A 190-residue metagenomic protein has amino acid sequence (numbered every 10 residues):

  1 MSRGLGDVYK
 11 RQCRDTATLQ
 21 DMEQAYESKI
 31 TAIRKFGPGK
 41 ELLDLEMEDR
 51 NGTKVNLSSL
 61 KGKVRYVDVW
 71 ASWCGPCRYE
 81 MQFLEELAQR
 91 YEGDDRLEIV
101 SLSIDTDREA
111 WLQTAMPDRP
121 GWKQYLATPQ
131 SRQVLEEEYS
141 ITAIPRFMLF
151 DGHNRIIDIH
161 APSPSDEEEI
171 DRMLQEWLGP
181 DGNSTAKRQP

Functional and structural regions predicted by a protein language model:
M1-Q12: Single conserved hydrophobic/aromatic residue that forms the stacking wall/gate of nucleotide- or nucleobase-binding
Q24-L57, W122, I170, E176-G179: N-terminal "domain-start" segment that seeds a small globular fold
K61-G62, V69-Q89: Conserved redox-active cysteine motifs that mediate thiol-disulfide chemistry, especially di-cysteine Cys-X(1-2)-Cys
K61-K63, D94, I141: Active-site acidic short loop of glycosyltransferases
V64-R65, P145: Alpha/beta-hydrolase fold active-site loops
Y79-D118, Q130-E137: Structural microenvironment flanking redox-active thiols in thiol-disulfide oxidoreductases
P120, A127-L178: Thiol/disulfide oxidoreductase modules built on the thioredoxin-like
Q175-P190: Sec-dependent signal peptide cleavage junction
